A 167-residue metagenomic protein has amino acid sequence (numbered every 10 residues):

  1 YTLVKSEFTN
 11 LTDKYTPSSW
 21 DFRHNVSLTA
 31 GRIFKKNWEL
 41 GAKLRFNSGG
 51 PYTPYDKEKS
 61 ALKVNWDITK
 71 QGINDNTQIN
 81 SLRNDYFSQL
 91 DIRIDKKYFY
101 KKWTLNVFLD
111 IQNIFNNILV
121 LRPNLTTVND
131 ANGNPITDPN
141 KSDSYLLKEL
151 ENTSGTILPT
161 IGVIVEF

Functional and structural regions predicted by a protein language model:
Y1-P51: Gram-negative outer-membrane beta-barrel transporters
T2-L11, D67-N76, D138-S144: Flexible, solvent-exposed coil segments and beta strand-coil junctions, predominantly the extracellular/periplasmic
L11-P17, T77-S81, L146-E151: Extracellular loop and loop/strand-boundary signature of outer-membrane beta-barrel proteins
D21, N74-N76, Y98, L147: Hydrophobic alpha-helical segments, principally membrane-spanning helices and signal/leader peptides
F22, N80-D91: Outer-membrane beta-barrel signature, preferentially recognizing the C-terminal barrel domain of Gram-negative
R23-T29, E39, D91-R93, F108 (+1 more regions): Membrane-embedded beta-strand positions in outer-membrane beta-barrel channels/transporters
F46-D67, D85-Q89, K96-F167: C-terminal beta-signal and adjacent terminal beta-strands/loops of Gram-negative outer-membrane beta-barrel proteins
